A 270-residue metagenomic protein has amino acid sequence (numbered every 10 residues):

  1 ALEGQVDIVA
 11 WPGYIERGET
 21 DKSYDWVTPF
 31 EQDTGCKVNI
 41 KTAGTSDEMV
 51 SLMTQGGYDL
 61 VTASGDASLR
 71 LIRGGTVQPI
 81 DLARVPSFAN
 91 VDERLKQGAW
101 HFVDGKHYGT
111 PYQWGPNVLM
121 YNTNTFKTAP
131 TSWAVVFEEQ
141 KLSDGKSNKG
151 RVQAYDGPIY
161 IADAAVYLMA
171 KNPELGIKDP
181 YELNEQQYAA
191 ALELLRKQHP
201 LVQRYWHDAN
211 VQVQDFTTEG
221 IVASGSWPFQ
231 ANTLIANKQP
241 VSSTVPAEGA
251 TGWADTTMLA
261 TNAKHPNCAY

Functional and structural regions predicted by a protein language model:
A1-R70: Early extracytoplasmic/lumenal segment of secretory-pathway proteins
G4-V6, N117, D255-T257: Short amphipathic alpha-helical segments
G13-K22, G57, T62-V213: Extracytoplasmic ligand-binding site segments that recognize negatively charged/polar headgroups
V38-G44, V202-D208, T244: Short beta-strand-to-loop elements that line the ligand-binding cleft of bilobed periplasmic-binding protein-like
E48-V50, S68, Q212-D215, A231 (+1 more regions): Short, hydrophobic alpha-helical packing/hinge segments within bilobed ligand-binding/sensory domains
M53, A165, D215-E219, L259: Hydrophobic residues within well-ordered alpha-helices
D59-A63, Y205, V222-W227, S242-S243: Paired acidic/hydrophobic, glycine-rich loop segments that form the ligand-binding mouth/hinge of periplasmic-binding
V211, S226, Q230, I235-Y270: Extracytoplasmic/periplasmic substrate-recognition and gating elements
